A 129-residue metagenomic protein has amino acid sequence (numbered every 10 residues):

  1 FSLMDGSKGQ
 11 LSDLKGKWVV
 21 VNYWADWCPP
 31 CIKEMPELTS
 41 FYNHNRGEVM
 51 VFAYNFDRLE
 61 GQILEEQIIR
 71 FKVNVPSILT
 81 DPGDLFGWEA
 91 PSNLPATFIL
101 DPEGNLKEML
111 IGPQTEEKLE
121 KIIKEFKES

Functional and structural regions predicted by a protein language model:
F1-L11: N-terminal "domain-start" segment that seeds a small globular fold
M4, L14, P102: Short, ordered coil/turn segments that flank beta-strands lining enzyme active or ligand-binding pockets
G9-I32: Short active-site neighborhood of thiol/selenol oxidoreductases, capturing the structured segment around
K15-K17, G47, V73-N74: Active-site acidic short loop of glycosyltransferases
V20-V21, V51, T97: Hydrophobic beta-strand anchors of alpha/beta hydrolase catalytic cores
I32-F71, D81-G87: Structural microenvironment flanking redox-active thiols in thiol-disulfide oxidoreductases
E66-N74, L79-E125: Thiol/disulfide oxidoreductase modules built on the thioredoxin-like
E128-S129: Short, solvent-exposed mixed-charge patches
